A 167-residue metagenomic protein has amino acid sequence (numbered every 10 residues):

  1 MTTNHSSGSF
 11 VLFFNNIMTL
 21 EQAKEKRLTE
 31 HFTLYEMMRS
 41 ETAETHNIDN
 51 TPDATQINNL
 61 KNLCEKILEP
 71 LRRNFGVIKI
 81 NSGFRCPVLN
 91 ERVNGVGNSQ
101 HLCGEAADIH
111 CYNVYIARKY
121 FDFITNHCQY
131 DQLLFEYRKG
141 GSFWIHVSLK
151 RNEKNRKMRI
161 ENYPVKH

Functional and structural regions predicted by a protein language model:
M1, I67-R72, I124-C128: Hydrophobic, Leu/Ile/Phe/Ala-enriched alpha-helical segments that form helix-helix packing faces
M1-L12: Positively charged N-terminal leader segments that act as targeting/secretion signals
N4, N15-I17, N98, C103 (+1 more regions): Catalytic cores and adjacent binding grooves of peptidoglycan-active enzymes
F10-R72, Y163-H167: Extracytoplasmic cell-surface/polysaccharide-interacting catalytic and binding patches
L63-I67, L89, E105, I116 (+1 more regions): Amphipathic alpha-helical interface surfaces
E65-N94: Extended, low-complexity, intrinsically disordered C-terminal regulatory tails of eukaryotic serine/threonine kinases
F75, L102-A106: Short connector loops at helix/strand junctions that flank enzyme active sites, especially segments positioning acidic
